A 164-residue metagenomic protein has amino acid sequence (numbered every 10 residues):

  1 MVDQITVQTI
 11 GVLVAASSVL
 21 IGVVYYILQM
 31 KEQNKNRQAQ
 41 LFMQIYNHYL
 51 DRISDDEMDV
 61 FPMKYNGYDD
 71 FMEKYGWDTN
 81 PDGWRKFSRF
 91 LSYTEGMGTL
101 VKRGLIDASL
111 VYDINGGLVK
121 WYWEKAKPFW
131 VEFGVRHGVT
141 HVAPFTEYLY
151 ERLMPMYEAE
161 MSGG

Functional and structural regions predicted by a protein language model:
V2-I5, A16: Structural motif
D3, T9, L28, E32-G164: Amphipathic alpha-helical "stem/stalk" segments
I10-E32: N-terminal signal-anchor transmembrane alpha helix of single-pass membrane proteins, serving as the membrane-anchoring
